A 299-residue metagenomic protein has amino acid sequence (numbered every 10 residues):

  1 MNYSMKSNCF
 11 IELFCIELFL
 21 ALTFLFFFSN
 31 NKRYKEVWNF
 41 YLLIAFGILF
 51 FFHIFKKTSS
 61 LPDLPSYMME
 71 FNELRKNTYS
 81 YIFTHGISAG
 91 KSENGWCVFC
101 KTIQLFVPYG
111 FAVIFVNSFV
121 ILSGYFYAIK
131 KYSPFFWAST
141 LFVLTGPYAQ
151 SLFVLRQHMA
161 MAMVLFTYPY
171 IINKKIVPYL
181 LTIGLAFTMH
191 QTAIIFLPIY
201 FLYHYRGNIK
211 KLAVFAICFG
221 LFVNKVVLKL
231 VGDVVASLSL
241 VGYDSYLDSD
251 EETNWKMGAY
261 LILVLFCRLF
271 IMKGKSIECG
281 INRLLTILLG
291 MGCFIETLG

Functional and structural regions predicted by a protein language model:
M1-L49: Start-transfer (signal-anchor) and selected internal transmembrane alpha helices of multi-pass inner/ER membrane
E36, F126-T145: Transmembrane-helix signature of polytopic, membrane-embedded enzymes that assemble or transfer cell-envelope glycans
P65-E73, Y81-P108: Short hydrophobic/aromatic helix or loop-helix immediately within or flanking a transmembrane segment in polytopic
P65-M68, C97, Y200-G299: Alpha-helical transmembrane segments and terminal signal-anchor/GPI-anchor hydrophobic tails, characterized by long
N94, L105-S123: Loop-to-helix entry region of an early transmembrane alpha helix in multi-pass inner-membrane enzymes
W137-V154, H158-L165, M189-T192: Membrane-embedded helix bundles of polyisoprenyl
P147, P178-F201, T297: Membrane-interface alpha helices of multi-pass inner-membrane proteins
V164-P178: Membrane-interface transmembrane helices that cradle and orient dolichyl/undecaprenyl
